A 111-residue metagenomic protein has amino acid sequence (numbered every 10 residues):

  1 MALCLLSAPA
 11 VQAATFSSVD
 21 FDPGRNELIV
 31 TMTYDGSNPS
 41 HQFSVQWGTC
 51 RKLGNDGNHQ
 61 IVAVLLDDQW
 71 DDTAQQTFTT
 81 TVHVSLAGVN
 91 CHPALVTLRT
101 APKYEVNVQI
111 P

Functional and structural regions predicted by a protein language model:
M1-A2: Sec-dependent signal peptide recognition, specifically the positively charged N-region followed immediately by
A14-K52: Short, surface-exposed binding/anchoring microloops in extracellular/periplasmic proteins
T31-T33, H83-S85, R99: Residue-level recognition of well-ordered beta-strand positions that form the cores of beta-sheet-rich folds across
F43-D67: The feature marks short-to-medium sequence segments in extracytoplasmic or secretory-pathway proteins
V64-L95: Short, solvent-exposed, Trp/other aromatic-anchored flexible loops in extracytoplasmic proteins
H83, Q109-P111: Extracellular/secretory-pathway and virion-surface proteins
T100-Q109: Short acidic/polar inter-strand loop motif in beta-rich domains
